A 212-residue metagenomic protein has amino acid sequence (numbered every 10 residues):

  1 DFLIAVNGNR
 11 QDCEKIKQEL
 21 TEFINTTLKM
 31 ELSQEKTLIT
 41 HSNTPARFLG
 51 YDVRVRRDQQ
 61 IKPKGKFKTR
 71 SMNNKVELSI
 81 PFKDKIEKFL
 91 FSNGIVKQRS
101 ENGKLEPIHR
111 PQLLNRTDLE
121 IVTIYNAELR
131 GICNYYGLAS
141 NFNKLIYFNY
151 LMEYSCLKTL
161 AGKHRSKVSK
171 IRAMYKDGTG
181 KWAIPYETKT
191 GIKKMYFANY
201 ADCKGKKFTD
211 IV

Functional and structural regions predicted by a protein language model:
D1-V212: Non-catalytic terminal/accessory segments
